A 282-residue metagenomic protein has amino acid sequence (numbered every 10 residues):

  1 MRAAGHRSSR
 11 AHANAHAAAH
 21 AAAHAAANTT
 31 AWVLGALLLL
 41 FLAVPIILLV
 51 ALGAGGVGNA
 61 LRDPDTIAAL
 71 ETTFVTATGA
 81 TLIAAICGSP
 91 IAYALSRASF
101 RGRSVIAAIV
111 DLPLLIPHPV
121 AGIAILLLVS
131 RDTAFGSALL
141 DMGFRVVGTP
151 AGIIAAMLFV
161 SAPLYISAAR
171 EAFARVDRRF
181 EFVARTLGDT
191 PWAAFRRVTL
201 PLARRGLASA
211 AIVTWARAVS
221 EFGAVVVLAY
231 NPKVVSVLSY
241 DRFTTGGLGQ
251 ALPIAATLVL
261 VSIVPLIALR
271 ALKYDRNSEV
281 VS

Functional and structural regions predicted by a protein language model:
R2-S8, A26-W32, L37-L48, G102 (+3 more regions): C-terminal transmembrane helix and the adjacent membrane-cytosol boundary/short C-terminal tail of inner/organellar
A4-G5, I67, G122-L158, W192 (+1 more regions): Membrane-interfacial helix termini and adjacent extracytoplasmic/periplasmic loops of multi-pass transporters
G5-R10, A23-T29, I47-L82, A94-R103 (+1 more regions): Periplasmic/extracellular loop-to-transmembrane helix junction in inner-membrane transport proteins
L34-L37, V44, T76-T81, A92 (+9 more regions): Alpha-helical transmembrane segments of multi-pass integral membrane proteins
F41-V44, C87, I109-P119, G143-R170 (+5 more regions): Faces of alpha-helical transmembrane segments in polytopic inner-membrane proteins
N59, G79-V110, I123, L127 (+3 more regions): Transmembrane-helix boundary motif in ABC transporter permease subunits
A98-I106, A134-F135, T149, R179 (+3 more regions): Membrane-helix interface segments
L127, F222-L248: Glycine-rich helix-loop "coupling/hinge" segments at transmembrane-helix boundaries in multipass transporters
